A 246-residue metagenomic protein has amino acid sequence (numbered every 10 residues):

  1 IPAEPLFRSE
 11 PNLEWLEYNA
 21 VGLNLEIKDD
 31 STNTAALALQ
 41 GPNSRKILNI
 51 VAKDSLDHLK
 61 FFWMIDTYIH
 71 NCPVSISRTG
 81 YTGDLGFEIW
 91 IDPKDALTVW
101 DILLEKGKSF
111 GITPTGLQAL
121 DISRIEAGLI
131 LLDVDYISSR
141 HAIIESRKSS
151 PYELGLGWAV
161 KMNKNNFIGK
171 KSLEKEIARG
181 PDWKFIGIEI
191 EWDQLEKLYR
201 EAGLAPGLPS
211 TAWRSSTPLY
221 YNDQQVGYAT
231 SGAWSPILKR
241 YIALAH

Functional and structural regions predicted by a protein language model:
A3, F7-H246: Conserved, structured C-terminal
